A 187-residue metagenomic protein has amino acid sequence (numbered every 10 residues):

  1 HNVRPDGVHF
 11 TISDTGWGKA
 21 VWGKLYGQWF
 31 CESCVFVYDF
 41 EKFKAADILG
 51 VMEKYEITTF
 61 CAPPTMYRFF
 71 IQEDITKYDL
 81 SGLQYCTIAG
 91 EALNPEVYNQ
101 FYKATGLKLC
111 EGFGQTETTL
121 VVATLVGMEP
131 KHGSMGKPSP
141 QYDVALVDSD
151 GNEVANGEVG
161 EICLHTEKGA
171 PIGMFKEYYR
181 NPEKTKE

Functional and structural regions predicted by a protein language model:
H1, P5-H9, F30, I57-A62 (+2 more regions): Gly/Ser/Thr-rich phosphate-binding loop
H1-T58, E73: Conserved AMP-binding/adenylation subdomain of ANL enzymes
T11, D47-I48, M66, V97 (+2 more regions): Hydrophobic alpha-helical segments typical of transmembrane helices and their membrane-interface/capping positions
G18, A92, T116-T118, M135-P138 (+1 more regions): Gly/Ser/Thr-rich beta-alpha loop segments that engage phosphate groups in nucleotides
G23, Q28-F30, S81, S139-Q141 (+1 more regions): Short, solvent-exposed loop/turn segments at the edges of secondary structure
P63-P64, K168: Beta->alpha turn/N-cap motifs
P138-Q141, N152-E187: Conserved ATP/PPi-binding loop(s) of AMP-dependent carboxylate-activating enzymes
V147-D148: Hydrophobic alpha-helical segments, especially N-terminal targeting/anchoring helices
